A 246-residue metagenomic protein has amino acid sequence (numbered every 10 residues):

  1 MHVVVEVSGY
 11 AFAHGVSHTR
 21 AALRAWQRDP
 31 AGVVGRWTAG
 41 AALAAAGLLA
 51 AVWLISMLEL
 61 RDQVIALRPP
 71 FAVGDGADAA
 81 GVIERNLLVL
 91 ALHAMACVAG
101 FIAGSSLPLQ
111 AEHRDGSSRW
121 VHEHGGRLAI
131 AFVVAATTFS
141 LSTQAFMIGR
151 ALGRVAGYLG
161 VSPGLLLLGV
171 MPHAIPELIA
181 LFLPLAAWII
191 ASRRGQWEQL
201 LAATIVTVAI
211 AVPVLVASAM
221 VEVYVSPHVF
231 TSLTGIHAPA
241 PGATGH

Functional and structural regions predicted by a protein language model:
H18-G35, A72-A77, S118-G125: Cytosolic juxtamembrane amphipathic/interface segments immediately preceding and feeding into a transmembrane helix
R28-L60: N-terminal signal-anchor transmembrane alpha helix
G47-A51, V89, H93, V214 (+2 more regions): Alpha-helical transmembrane segments of multipass membrane proteins
L54-I65, G100-P108, S142-A156, V223-L233: Membrane-helix interface motif
D62-A79: Perimembrane loop-to-helix junctions flanking transmembrane segments
G100-A135, W197-I210: Cytoplasmic juxtamembrane regions at transmembrane-helix boundaries
T137-I148, L165-A191: Alpha-helical transmembrane segments of helical membrane proteins, especially in multi-pass transport, channel
L178-H246: Terminal transmembrane helical module of multi-pass membrane proteins
